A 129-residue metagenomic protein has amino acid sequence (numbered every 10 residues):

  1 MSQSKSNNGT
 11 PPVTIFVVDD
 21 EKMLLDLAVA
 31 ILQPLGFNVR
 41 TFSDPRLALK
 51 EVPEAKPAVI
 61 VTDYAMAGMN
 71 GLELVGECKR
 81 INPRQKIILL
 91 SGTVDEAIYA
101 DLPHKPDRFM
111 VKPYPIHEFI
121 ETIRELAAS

Functional and structural regions predicted by a protein language model:
M1-F16, V29, G76, H117-S129: Non-catalytic signal-transmission and effector/linker regions of two-component phosphorelay proteins
K22-R40: Two-component/phosphorelay signaling modules centered on CheY-like receiver
T41-V59, Y99: Acidic, metal-coordinating helix/loop segments flanking the phosphotransfer/catalytic sites of two-component signaling
S43-D44, N70-E73: Acidic catalytic/metal-coordinating carboxylates
D63: Active-site residues of response regulator receiver
M66: Receiver (REC) domain active-site loop signature in two-component systems and cognate sites in sensor histidine kinases
E73, T93-V111, H117-E121: Alpha4 helix (beta4-alpha4-beta5 surface) of REC/receiver domains from two-component response regulators
